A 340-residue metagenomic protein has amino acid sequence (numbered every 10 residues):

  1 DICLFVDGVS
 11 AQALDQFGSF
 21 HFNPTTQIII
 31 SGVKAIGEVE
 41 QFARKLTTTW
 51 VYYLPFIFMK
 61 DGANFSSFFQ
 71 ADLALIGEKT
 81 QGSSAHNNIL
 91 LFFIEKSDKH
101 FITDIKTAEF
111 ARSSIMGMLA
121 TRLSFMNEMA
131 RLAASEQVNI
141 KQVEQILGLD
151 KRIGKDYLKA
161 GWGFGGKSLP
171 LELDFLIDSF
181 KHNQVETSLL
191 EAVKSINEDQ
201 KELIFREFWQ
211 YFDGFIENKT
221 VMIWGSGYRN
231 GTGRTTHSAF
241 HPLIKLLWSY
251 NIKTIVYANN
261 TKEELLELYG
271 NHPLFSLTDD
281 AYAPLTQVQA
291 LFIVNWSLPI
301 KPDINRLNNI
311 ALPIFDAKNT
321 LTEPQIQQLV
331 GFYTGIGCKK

Functional and structural regions predicted by a protein language model:
D1, S10-Q12, S19, K253-V288: Conserved N-terminal Rossmann-fold NAD(P) cofactor-binding segment
D1-A63, T322-I326: Rossmann-like NAD(P)(H) cofactor-binding subdomain of soluble oxidoreductases
D15, T236-P242, P273-S276: Charged helix-capping and loop-helix junction motifs
S19-P24, I216, W248, T286 (+1 more regions): Short, conserved loop/helix-junction motifs that constitute active-site signature segments in enzyme catalytic cores
F22-Q27, T47-T49, N251-I252, N309-P313 (+1 more regions): A short helix->loop->beta-strand "cap" motif at the edges of active sites that frequently abuts
A43-L54, K60-K155, S179-N183: Internal alpha-helical scaffold of NAD(P)-dependent oxidoreductase catalytic cores
Q137-E267: NAD(P)-dependent Rossmann-like dehydrogenase/reductase catalytic/cofactor-binding core
E267-K340: Rossmann-like adenosine-cofactor binding region
